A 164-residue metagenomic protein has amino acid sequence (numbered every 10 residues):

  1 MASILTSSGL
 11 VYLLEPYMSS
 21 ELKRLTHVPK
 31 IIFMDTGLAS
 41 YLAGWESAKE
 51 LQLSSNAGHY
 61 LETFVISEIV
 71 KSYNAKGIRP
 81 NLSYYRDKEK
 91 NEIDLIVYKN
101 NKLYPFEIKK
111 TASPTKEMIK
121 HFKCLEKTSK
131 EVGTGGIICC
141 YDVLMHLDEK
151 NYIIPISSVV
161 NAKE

Functional and structural regions predicted by a protein language model:
M1-L103: Accessory nucleic acid-recognition modules appended to NTPase machines
S40-Y41, T115-E117, L144-D148: Switch/connector loops and helix/strand junctions flanking conserved nucleotide-binding motifs in nucleotide-processing
R86, K109, I138-C139: Short beta-strand/turn micro-motifs composed of small residues that flank or help shape donor/cofactor-binding pockets
N101, E131-T134: Short glycine-/polar-rich loops that comprise or flank the Walker A/P-loop and associated switch/sensor motifs
F106: Conserved beta3 VAIK motif of the Hanks protein kinase fold
T111, K116-E131: Short, charged, amphipathic alpha-helix that recurs within catalytic cores of restriction-modification and other
G133-V143: Low-complexity, intrinsically disordered Gly/Pro/Thr-rich segments
Y141-E164: Domain-level recognition of nuclease-like catalytic cores that cleave nucleotide substrates
